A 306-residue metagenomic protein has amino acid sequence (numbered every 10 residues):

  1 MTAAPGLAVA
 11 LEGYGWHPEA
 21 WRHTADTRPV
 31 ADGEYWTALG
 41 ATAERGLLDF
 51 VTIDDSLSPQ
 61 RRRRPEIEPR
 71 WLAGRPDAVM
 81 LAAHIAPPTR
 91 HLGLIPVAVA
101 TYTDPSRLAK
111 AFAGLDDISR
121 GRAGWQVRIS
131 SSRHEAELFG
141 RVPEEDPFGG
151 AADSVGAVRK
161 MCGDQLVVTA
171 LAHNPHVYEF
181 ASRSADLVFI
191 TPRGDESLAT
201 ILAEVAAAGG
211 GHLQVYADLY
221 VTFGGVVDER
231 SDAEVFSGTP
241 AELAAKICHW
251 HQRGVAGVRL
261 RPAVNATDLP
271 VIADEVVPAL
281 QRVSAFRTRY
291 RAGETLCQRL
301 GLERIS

Functional and structural regions predicted by a protein language model:
M1-P88, L166-V168: N-terminal beta1-alpha1-beta2 module of alpha/beta enzyme domains
M1-R28, H91-G93, E135-F139, G163-L171 (+2 more regions): N-terminal small/glycine-rich loop or linker at the start of catalytic domains across soluble metabolic enzymes
P5, A10-P29, A100-G163, L187 (+2 more regions): Flexible, glycine-rich active-site loops centered on histidine and acidic residues that chelate a metal or position
P5-L11, V51-I53, L92-A98, G121-V127 (+4 more regions): Hydrophobic faces of well-ordered beta-strands that scaffold small-molecule active sites in alpha/beta enzyme cores
L7, A43, L47, I85 (+7 more regions): Conserved, mostly hydrophobic/aromatic
R28-A43, L108-A111, A170-R183, F236-H251: Short, acidic/polar
F50-R75, P192-A199, R259-A273: Glycine-rich, proline-tolerant flexible connector loops at the mouths of alpha/beta enzymes
D164-G211: Long hydrophobic segments that form regular secondary structure
